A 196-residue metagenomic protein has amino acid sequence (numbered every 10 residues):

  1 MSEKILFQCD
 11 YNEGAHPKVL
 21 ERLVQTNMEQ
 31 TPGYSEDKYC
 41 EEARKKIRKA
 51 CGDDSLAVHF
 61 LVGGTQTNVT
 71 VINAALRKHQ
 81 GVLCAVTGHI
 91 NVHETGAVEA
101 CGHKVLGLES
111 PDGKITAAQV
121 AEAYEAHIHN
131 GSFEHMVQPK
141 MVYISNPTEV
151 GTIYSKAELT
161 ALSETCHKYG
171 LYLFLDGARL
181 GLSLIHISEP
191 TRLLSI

Functional and structural regions predicted by a protein language model:
L6-C9, V58-V62, C84-A85, I144 (+2 more regions): General beta-strand structural signal in soluble alpha/beta enzymes
F7, I47, T67, V98 (+2 more regions): Buried hydrophobic positions in well-ordered alpha/beta secondary-structure cores of metabolic enzymes
H16-G64, V86-N91, A97: Conserved N-terminal alpha-helix of the aminotransferase class I/II PLP-enzyme fold
S55-L76, L106-G113: Conserved core of the PLP fold type I
A74-V92, A121: Conserved PLP-anchoring active-site segment centered on the Schiff-base-forming lysine
G102-K140, I144-E149, Y154-A161: PLP-dependent aminotransferase-class I/II
Y154-I185: Catalytic PLP-binding core of fold-type I/II PLP enzymes
I185-I196: Single conserved hydrophobic/aromatic residue that forms the stacking wall/gate of nucleotide- or nucleobase-binding
